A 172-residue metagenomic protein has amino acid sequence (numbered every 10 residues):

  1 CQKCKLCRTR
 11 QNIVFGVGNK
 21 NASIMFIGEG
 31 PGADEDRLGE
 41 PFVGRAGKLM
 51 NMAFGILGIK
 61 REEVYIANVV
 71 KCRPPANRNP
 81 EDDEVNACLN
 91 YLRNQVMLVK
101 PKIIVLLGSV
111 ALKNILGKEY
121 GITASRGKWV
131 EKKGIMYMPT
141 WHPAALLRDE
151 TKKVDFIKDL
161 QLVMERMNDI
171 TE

Functional and structural regions predicted by a protein language model:
C1-E172: A polyanion-binding, active-site-adjacent surface
